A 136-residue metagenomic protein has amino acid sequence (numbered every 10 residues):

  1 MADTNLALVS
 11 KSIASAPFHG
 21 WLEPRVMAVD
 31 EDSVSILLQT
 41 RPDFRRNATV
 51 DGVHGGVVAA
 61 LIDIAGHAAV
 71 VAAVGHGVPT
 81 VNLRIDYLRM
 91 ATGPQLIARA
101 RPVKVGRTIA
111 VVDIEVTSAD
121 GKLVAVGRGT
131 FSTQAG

Functional and structural regions predicted by a protein language model:
M1-D3, V74, A91-G93, I97-G136: HotDog/MaoC-like acyl-thioester-processing domains
M1-P17: N-proximal, solvent-exposed amphipathic alpha-helical segments enriched in charged/polar residues
I13, P17, A48-A60, A91: Residues at secondary-structure transition points
G20-L22, P79-V81, M90, A110: Short, basic and Ser/Thr-rich N-terminal targeting/leader segments
E23-R25, A69, N82: A short linear hydrophobic-aromatic micro-motif
E23-T49: Catalytic strand-loop segment that frames the active site of acyl-thioester-processing enzymes
V53-G77: Active-site helix/loop of acyl-thioester processing domains in fatty-acid/polyketide metabolism, spanning hotdog-fold
